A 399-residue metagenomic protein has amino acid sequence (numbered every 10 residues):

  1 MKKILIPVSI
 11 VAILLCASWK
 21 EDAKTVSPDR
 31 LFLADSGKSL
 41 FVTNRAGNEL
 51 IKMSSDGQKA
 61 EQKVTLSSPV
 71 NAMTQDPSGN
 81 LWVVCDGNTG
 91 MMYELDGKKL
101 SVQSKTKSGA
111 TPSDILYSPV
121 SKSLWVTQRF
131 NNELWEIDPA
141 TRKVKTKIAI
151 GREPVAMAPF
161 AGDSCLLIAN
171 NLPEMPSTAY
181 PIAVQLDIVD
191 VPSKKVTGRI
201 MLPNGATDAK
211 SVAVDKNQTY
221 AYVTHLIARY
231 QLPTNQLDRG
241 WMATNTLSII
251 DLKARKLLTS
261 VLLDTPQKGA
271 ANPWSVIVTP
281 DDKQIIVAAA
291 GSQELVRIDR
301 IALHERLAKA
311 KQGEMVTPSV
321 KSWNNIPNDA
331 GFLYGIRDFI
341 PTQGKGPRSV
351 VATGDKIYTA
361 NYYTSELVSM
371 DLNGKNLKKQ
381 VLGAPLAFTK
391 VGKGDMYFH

Functional and structural regions predicted by a protein language model:
W19-A23, K59-V64, S101-T106, K143-I148 (+4 more regions): A short beta-strand motif characteristic of beta-propeller blades
E21-E49, N71-A72: Beta-strand-rich domains and repeat architectures in extracellular enzymes and scaffolds, especially beta-propellers
D35-G37, Q75-G79, S118-S121, A161-D163 (+3 more regions): Residue-level detector of Asp-centered blade-edge/turn motifs that repeat once per structural unit in beta-propeller
V42, V83-V84, V126, I168-A169 (+3 more regions): Residue position within the beta-strands of beta-propeller blades
R45-A46, D86-N88, R129-F130, P176-A183 (+3 more regions): Short, solvent-exposed loop/turn segments at conserved positions within beta-propeller repeat blades
A169-A183, V223-T244, R297-Q312: Short, conserved, GDST-rich strand-edge loop motifs in beta-rich repeat architectures
V196-A206, A254-A271, A308-P341, L382-M396: Surface-exposed loop and turn segments in beta-propeller and other repeat-based domains that flank or scaffold
